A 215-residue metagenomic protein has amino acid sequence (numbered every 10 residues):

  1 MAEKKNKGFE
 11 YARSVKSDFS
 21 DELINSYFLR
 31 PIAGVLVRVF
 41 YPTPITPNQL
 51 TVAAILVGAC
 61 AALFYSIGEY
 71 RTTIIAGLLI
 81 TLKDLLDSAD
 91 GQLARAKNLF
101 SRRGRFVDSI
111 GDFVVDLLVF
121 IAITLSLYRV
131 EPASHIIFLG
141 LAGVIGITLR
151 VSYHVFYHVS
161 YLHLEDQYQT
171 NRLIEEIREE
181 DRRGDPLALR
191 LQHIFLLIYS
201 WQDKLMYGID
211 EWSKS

Functional and structural regions predicted by a protein language model:
M1-G77, T81: Topogenic membrane-insertion module of multi-pass membrane proteins
M1-P31, F156-S215: C-terminal membrane-associated helical module and adjoining short loops/tails
V37, Y41, R95, T124 (+3 more regions): Membrane-water interface at transmembrane helix exits
R38, P132-F138, L149: "…together with the soluble PPM/PP2C metallo-phosphatase catalytic core" -> "…together with the soluble PPM/PP2C
P47-R103, F120, I137-I145: Membrane-embedded alpha-helical segments that form the functional core of polytopic membrane enzymes, especially those
D84-S88, I145-Y161: Transmembrane alpha-helical segments that form the membrane-embedded catalytic/substrate-channel core of multi-pass
L85, I110-L117, T148: Hydrophobic alpha-helical transmembrane bundles that constitute the permease/transmembrane domains of multi-pass
A94, N98-D112, R172-L173: Juxtamembrane helix-capping/reentrant segments at transmembrane boundaries
